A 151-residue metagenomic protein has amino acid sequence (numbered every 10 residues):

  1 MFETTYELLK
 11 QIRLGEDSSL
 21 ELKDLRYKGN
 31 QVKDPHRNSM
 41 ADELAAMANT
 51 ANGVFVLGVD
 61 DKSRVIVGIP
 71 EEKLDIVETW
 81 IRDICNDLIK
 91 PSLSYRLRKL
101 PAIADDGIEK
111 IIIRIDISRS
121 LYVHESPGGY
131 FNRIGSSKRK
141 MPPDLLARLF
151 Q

Functional and structural regions predicted by a protein language model:
M1-Q151: Conserved N-terminal catalytic/coupling substructures associated with nucleotide/phosphate chemistry
